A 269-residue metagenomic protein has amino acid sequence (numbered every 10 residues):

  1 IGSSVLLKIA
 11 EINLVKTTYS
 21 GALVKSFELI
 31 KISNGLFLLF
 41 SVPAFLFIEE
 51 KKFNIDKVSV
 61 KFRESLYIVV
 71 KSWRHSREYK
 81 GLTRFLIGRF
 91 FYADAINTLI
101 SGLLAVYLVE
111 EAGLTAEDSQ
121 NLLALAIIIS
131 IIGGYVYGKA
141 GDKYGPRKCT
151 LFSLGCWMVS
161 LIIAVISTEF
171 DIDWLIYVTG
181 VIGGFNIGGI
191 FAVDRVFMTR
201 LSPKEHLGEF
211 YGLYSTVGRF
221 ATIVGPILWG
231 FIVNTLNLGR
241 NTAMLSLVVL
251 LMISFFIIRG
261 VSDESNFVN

Functional and structural regions predicted by a protein language model:
K8-G35, F231-L251: A membrane-interface helix-boundary motif in multi-pass transporters
L36-I48, L245-N269: Multi-pass alpha-helical transporter architecture, strongest for 12-TM Major Facilitator/SLC carriers used
K51-L86: Juxtamembrane intracellular "pre-TM" segments in multi-pass secondary transporters
G102-S119: Short amphipathic helix-loop junctions that connect adjacent transmembrane helices in Major Facilitator Superfamily/SLC
G133-P146, V233: Helix-to-loop junctions at the C-terminal end of transmembrane segments in multipass secondary transporters
K143-G155: Cytoplasmic membrane-interface "Motif A"-like loop-to-helix N-cap segments of 12-TM Major Facilitator Superfamily
G155-F170: C-terminal ends and interior cores of transmembrane alpha-helices in multi-pass membrane transporters/permeases
G189-P203: Intracellular juxtamembrane helix-capping segments at the cytosolic ends of symmetry-related transmembrane helices
